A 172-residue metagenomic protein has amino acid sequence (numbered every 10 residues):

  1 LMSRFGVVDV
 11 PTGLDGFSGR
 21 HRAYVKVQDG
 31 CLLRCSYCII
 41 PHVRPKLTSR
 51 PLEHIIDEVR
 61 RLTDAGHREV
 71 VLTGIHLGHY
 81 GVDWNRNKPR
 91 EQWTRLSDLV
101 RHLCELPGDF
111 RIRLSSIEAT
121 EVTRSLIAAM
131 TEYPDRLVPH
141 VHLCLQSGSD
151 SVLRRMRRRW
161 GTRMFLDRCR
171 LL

Functional and structural regions predicted by a protein language model:
L1-D83, R163-L171: Proteins enriched for Cys/Gly/acidic motifs involved in redox and nucleic-acid/cofactor modification
D64-L172: Conserved SAM/AdoMet-binding glycine-rich loop
